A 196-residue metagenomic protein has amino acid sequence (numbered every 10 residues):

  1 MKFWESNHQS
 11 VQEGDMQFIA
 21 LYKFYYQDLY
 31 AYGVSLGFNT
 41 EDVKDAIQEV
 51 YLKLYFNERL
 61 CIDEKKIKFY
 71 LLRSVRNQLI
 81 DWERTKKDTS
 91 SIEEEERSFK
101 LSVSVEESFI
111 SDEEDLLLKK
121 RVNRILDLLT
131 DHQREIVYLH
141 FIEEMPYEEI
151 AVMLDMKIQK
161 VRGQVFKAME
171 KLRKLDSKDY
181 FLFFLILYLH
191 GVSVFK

Functional and structural regions predicted by a protein language model:
M1-D28, S35, V194-K196: N-terminal module of bacterial RNA polymerase sigma factors
K2-W4, Q9, M169-K196: C-terminal edge and immediately downstream basic/flexible tail or linker adjoining helix-turn-helix-like DNA-binding
V11, F38, Y51-K66, T85-K86: Sigma70-family region 2
D45-L52, K65-N77: Structural recognition of an alpha-helix C-terminal capping motif at a helix-to-coil junction
E64, I136-H140: A short pre-motif secondary-structure segment
R73-E94: Arg/Lys-rich amphipathic alpha helix in sigma70-family domain 2
R76, E148, V152-D179: DNA-recognition helix of helix-turn-helix
R124-D127, D131-E135, E143-K160, K196: Helix-turn-helix DNA-binding module
